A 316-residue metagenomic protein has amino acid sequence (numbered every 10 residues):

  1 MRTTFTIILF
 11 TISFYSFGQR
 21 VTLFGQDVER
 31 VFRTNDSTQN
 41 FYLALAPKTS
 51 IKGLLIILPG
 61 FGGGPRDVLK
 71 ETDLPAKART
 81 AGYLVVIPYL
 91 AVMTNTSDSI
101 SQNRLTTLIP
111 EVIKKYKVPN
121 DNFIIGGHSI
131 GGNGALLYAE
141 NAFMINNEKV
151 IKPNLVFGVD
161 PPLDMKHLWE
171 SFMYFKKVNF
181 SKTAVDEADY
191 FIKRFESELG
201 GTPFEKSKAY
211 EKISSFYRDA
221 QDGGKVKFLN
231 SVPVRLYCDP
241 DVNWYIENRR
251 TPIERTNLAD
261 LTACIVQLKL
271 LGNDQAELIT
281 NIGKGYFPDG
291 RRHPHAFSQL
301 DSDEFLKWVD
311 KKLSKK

Functional and structural regions predicted by a protein language model:
M1-R20: Bacterial Sec-dependent N-terminal signal peptides
F17-G53: A domain-start/cap signature at the N-terminus of enzymes
I51-F61: Short beta-strand element of the alpha/beta-hydrolase
D67-V86: Short amphipathic alpha-helix adjacent to the substrate-entry channel of hydrolases
T96-K117: Alpha/beta-hydrolase active-site loop
K114-K115, D121-F180: Primarily recognizes the serine-hydrolase "nucleophile elbow" in alpha/beta-hydrolase and SGNH/GDSL folds
E196-E277, N281: Serine-hydrolase catalytic core
R291-K316: Catalytic active-site module of serine/aspartate enzymes centered on a nucleophile-bearing elbow/loop
